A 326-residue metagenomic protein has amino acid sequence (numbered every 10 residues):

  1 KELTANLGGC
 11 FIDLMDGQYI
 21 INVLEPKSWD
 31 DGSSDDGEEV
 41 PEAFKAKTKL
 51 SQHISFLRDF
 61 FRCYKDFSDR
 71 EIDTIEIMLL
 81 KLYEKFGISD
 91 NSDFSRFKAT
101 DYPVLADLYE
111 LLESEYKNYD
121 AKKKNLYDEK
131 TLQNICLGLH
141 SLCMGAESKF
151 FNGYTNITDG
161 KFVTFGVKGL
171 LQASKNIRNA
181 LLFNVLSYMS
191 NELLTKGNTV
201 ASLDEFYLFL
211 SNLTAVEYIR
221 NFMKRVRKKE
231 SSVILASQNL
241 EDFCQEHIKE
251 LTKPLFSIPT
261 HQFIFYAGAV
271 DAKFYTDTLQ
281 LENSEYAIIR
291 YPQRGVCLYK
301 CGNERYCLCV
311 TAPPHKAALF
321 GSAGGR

Functional and structural regions predicted by a protein language model:
E2-S231, L235, H247, I288-P292 (+1 more regions): P-loop NTPase motor domains
Q238-E241: C-terminal amphipathic alpha-helical interaction region
F243-R326: C-terminal regions of RecA-like/P-loop NTPase motor modules
